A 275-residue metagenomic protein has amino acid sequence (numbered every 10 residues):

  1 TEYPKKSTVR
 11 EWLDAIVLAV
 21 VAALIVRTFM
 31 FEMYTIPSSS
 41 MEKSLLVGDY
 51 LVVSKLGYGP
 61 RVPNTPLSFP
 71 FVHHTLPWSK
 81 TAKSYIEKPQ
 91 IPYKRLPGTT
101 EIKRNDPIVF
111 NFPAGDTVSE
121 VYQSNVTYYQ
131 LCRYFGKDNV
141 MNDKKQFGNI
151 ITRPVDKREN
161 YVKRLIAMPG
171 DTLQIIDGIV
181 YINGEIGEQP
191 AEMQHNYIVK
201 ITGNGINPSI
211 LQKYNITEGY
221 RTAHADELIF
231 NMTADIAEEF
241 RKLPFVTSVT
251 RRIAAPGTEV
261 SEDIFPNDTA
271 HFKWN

Functional and structural regions predicted by a protein language model:
T1-N275: Extended hydrophobic leader/signal-anchor segments used for secretion and membrane insertion
